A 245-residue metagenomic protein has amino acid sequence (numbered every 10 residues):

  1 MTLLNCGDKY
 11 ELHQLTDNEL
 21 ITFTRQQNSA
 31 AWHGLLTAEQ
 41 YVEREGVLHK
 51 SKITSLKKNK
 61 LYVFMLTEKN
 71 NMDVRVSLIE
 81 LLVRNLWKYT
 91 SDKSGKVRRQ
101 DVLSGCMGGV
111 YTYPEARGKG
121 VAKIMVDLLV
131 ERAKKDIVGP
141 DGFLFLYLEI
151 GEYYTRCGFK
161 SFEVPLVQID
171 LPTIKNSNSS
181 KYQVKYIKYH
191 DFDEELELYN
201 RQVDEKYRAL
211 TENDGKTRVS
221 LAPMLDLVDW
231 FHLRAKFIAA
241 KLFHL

Functional and structural regions predicted by a protein language model:
M1-L3: Intrinsic disorder/low-complexity signal
G7-L15, G95, V121: N-terminal cysteine/histidine-rich coordination modules
Q14-Y111, T211-L245: A conserved beta-strand-loop-helix scaffold within acyl/acetyltransferase catalytic domains
N18-A31, G142, L166, D193-E197: "… SH3/SAM/PH, and C2H2 zinc fingers" -> "… SH3/SAM/PH, FHA domains, and C2H2 zinc fingers"
G109-K135: Conserved acetyl-CoA-binding loop-helix of GNAT-fold acetyltransferases
K135-G142, Y147-Q168: Conserved active-site alpha-helix within GNAT-family acetyltransferase domains
P165-L245: Amide-forming acyltransferase catalytic core, primarily the GNAT-like/NAT-type and related acyltransferase folds
